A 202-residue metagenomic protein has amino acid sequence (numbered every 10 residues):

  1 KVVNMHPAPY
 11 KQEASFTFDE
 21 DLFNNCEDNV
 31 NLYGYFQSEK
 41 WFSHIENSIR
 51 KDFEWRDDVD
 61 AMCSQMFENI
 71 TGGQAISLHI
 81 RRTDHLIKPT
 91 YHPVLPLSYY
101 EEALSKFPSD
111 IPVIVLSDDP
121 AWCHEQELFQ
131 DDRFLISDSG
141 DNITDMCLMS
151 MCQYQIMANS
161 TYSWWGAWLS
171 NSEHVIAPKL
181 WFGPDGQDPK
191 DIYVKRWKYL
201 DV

Functional and structural regions predicted by a protein language model:
K1-S109: Secretory-pathway luminal glycosyltransferase catalytic domains
L104-I192: Donor-binding and catalytic core of enzymes assembling or modifying cell-surface/extracellular glycoconjugates
V194-V202: Conserved histidine-centered catalytic loops in small-molecule metabolism enzymes
